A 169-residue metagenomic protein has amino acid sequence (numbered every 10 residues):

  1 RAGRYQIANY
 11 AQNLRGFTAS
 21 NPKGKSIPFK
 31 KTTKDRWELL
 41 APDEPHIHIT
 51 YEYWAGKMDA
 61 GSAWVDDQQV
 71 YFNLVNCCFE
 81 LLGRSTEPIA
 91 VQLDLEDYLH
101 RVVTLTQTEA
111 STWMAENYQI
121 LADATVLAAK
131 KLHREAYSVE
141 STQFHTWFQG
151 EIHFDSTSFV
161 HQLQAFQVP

Functional and structural regions predicted by a protein language model:
R1-Y5: Short amphipathic, basic-aromatic surface patches that mediate peripheral association with negatively charged
A8-G16, S20-P169: Non-catalytic architectural context of zinc metalloproteases
